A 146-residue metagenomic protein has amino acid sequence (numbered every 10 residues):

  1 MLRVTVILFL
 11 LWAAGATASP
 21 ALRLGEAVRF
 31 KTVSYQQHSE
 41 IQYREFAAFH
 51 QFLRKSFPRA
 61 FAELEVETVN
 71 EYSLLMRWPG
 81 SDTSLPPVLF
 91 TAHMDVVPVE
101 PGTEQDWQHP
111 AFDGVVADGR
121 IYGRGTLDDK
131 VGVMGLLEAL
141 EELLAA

Functional and structural regions predicted by a protein language model:
M1-L8: Sec-dependent signal peptide recognition, specifically the positively charged N-region followed immediately by
V4, P79-G80, G114: Glycine-centered flexibility motif
T17-E104: N-terminal helical capping/dimerization or prosegment-like subdomains of hydrolases acting on amide or phosphate bonds
L85-A146: Active-site metal-coordination/substrate-binding segment of hydrolases, especially metallo-dependent peptidases
